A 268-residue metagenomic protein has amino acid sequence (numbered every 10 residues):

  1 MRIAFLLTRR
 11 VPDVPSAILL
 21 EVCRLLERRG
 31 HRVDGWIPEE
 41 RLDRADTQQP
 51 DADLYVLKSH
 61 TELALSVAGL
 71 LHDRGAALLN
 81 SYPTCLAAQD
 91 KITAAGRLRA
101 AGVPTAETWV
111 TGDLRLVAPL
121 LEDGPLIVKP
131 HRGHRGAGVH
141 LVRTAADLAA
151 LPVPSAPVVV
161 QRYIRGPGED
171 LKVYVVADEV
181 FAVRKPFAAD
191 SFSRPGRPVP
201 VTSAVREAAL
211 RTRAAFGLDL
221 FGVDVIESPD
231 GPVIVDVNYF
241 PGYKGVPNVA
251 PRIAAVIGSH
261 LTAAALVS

Functional and structural regions predicted by a protein language model:
M1-T84: ATP-binding N-terminal substructure of ATP-dependent carboxylate-amine bond-forming enzymes
H31, G35-W36, D73-G138: A conserved helix-loop-beta module that forms one wall/lid of the active-site cleft in ATP-utilizing catalytic domains
P38-R41, S59-L63, T111-L114, I164-G166 (+1 more regions): Short beta->alpha connector loops
H60-E62, R132-G133, F240: Short glycine-rich anion-binding loops that position phosphate/pyrophosphate groups of nucleotides and phosphorylated
L126, V159, F181-A182, F221 (+1 more regions): Protein kinase-like catalytic core scaffold
A137-F216: Phosphate-binding site of ATP-dependent enzymes
D190-I234, N238, V246-V267: A long amphipathic alpha-helix within ATP-dependent nucleotide-binding catalytic cores
